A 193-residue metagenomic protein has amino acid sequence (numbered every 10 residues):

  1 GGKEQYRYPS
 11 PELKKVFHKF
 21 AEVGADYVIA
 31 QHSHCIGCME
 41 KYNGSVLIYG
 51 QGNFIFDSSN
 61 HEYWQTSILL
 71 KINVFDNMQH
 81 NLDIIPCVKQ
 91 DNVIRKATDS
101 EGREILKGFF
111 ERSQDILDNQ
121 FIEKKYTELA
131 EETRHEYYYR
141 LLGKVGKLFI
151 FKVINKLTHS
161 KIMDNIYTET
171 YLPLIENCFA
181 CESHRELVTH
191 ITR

Functional and structural regions predicted by a protein language model:
G1, H34, G52-F54, I85-K89: Active-site beta-loop-alpha junctions enriched in small/polar residues
G1-R7: Short acidic, glycine-rich surface-loop motifs adjacent to enzyme active sites
P9-L70: Conserved beta-sheet core of the metallophosphoesterase superfamily
K71-R193: A short C-terminal boundary segment appended to hydrolase-like catalytic domains
